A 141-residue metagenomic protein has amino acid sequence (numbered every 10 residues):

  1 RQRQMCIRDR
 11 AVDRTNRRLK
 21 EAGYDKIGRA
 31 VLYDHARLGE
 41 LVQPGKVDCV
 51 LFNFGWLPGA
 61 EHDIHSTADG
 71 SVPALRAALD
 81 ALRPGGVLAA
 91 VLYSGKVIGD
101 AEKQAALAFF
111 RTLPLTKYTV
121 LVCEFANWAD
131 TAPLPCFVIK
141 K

Functional and structural regions predicted by a protein language model:
Q2-I7: Short, small-residue-biased leader/transition segments that mark boundaries at the very start of proteins
D13-D48: S-adenosyl-L-methionine
A36-R37, W56-L57, Y93-I98: Short "lid" loop at the C-terminus of a central beta-strand within the Rossmann-like core of SAM-dependent
L41, G99-K141: Class I S-adenosyl-L-methionine
L51-A74: Mobile active-site "lid"/loop adjacent to the S-adenosyl-L-methionine
S66-D69, V91-A105: Acceptor-substrate binding/catalytic loop of class I
A78: Class I S-adenosylmethionine-dependent transferase superfamily signal
A81, G85-L92: Conserved beta-strand signature within the Rossmann-like core of class I S-adenosyl-L-methionine
